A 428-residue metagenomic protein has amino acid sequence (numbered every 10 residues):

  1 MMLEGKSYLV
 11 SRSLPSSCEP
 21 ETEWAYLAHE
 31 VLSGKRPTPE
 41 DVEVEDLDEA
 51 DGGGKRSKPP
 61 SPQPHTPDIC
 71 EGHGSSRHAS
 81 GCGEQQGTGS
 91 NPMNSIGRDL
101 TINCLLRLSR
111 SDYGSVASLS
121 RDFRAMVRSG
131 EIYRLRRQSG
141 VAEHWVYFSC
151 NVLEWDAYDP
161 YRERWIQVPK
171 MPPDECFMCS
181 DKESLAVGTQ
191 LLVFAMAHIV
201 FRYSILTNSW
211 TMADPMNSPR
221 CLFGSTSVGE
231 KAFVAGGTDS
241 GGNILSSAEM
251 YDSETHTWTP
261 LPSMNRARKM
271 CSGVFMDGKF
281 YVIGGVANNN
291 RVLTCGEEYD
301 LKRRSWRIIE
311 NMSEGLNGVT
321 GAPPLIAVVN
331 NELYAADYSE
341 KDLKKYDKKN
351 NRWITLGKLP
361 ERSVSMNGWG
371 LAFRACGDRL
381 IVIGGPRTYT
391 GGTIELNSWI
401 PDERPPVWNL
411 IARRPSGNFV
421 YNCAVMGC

Functional and structural regions predicted by a protein language model:
M1-S95, N103: CRL adaptor-proximal regions
I69-I166: Skp1-binding F-box subdomain of Cullin-RING ligase substrate receptors
Q86, V168, D174-F177: Eukaryotic beta-rich interaction modules
N94-S95, V116, R134-C150, D174-F194 (+8 more regions): Conserved short beta-strand element of beta-propeller blades
W155-P160, V200-T207, S246-T255, T294-R303 (+2 more regions): Beta-propeller blade signature
R162-I166, K170, N208-S209, H256 (+1 more regions): Eukaryote-biased RCC1-like beta-propeller repeat architecture
I166-V168, T211-A213, T259-L261, R307-I309 (+2 more regions): A structural motif specific to WD40 beta-propellers
V364, V382-I383, Y389-I394, R404-W408: Short active-site-adjacent structural elements
